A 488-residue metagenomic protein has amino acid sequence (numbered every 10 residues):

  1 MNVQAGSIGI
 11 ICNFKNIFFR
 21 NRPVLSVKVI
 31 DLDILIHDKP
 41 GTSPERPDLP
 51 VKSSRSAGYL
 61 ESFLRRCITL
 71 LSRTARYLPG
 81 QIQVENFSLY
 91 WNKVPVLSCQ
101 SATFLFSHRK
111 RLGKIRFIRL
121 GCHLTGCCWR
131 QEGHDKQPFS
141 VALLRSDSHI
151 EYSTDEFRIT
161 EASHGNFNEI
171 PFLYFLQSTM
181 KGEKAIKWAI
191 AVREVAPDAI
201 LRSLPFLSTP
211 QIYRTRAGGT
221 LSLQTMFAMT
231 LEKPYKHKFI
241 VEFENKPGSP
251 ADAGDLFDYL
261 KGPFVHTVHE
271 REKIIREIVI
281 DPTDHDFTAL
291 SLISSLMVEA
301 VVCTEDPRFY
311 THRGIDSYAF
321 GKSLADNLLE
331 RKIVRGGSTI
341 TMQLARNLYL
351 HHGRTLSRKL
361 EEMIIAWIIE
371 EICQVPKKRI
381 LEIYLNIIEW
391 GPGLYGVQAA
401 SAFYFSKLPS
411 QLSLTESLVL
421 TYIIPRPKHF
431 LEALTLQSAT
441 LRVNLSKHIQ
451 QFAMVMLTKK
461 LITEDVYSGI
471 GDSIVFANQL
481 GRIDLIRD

Functional and structural regions predicted by a protein language model:
M1-Y90, R116: Flexible beta-edge/linker motif
K15-F18, L35, Y90, L231-E232 (+3 more regions): Short beta-strands and strand-coil junctions in structured, solvent-facing domains, enriched
D33-L35, G80-S88, R116-A228, F239-P247: Small-residue helix/turn framework positions
H37, L173, G248-F257, R308-H312 (+7 more regions): Secretory-pathway/luminal and periplasmic proteins that interact with or process carbohydrate-rich
A189, P210-R216, Q224-A228, K238 (+3 more regions): Extended, non-catalytic substrate-recognition/exosite surfaces adjacent to catalytic cores, especially in enzymes
A289-M342: Flexible, acidic/glycine-enriched loop-and-adjacent beta/alpha segments that face the extracytoplasmic/periplasmic side
S317, G321-S323, G336-Q343, N347 (+1 more regions): Mid-length scaffold segments of soluble, non-membrane domains
I365-D488: Non-catalytic, structured segments within soluble enzyme domains
